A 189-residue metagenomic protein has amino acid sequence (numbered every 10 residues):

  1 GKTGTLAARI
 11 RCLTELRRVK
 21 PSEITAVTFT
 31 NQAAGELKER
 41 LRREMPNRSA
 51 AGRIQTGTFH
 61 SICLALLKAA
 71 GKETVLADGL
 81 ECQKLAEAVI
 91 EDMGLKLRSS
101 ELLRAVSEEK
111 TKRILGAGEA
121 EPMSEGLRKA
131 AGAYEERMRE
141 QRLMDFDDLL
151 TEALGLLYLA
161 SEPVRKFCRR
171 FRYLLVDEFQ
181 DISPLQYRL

Functional and structural regions predicted by a protein language model:
G1-K2, R17, G57, D181: Glycine-centered flexibility sites
K2-C12, L37-E39, Q186-Y187: Motif I (Walker A/P-loop) of helicase-class P-loop NTPases
L13-F171: A basic/glycine-biased coupling hinge at the interface between accessory DNA-binding modules
L103-A105, Q180-L189: Short, intrinsically disordered, charge-balanced linker/junction segments flanking boundaries in proteins
F167-L185: SF2 helicase catalytic motif II
